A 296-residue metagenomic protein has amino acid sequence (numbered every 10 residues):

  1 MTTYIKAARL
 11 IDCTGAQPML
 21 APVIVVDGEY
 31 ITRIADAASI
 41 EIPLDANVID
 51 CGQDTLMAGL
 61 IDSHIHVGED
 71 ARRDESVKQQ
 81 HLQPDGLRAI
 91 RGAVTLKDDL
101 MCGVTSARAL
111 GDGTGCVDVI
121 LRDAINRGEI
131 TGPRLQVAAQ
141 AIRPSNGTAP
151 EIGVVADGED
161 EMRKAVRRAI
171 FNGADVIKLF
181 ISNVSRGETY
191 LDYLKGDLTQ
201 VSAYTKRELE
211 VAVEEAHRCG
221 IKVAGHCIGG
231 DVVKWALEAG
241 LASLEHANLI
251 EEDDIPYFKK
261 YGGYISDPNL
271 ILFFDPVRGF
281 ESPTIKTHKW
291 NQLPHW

Functional and structural regions predicted by a protein language model:
T2-T3, L10-M57, K78-Q79: Histidine-rich, glycine-flanked metal-binding segment
A7, D54, H64-H66, H226 (+1 more regions): Histidine-centered divalent metal-coordination motifs
D54-E129, R207, A239: Metal-associated gating/positioning segment near the N- to mid-region
G68-A71, C102, A109, G113-V117 (+5 more regions): Active-site environment of divalent metal-dependent phosphoester hydrolases
V77-I90, G147-K164, K222-A224: Active-site mouth loops of central-metabolism enzymes
R91-V117, T131-R143, A174-E188, K222 (+2 more regions): Divalent metal-dependent hydrolysis catalytic cores, especially in the metallo-beta-lactamase
N146-E210: Active-site gating/metal-coordination segments in enzymes
R186-W296: Active-site core of metal-dependent hydrolases
